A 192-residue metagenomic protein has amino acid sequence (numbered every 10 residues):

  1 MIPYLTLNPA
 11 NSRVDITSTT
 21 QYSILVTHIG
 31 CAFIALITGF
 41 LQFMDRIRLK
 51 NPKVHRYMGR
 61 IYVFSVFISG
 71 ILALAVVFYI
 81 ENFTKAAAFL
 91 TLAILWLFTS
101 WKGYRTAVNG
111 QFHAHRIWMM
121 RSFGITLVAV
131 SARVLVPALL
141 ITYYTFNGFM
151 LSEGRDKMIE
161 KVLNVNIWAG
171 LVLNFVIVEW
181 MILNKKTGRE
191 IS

Functional and structural regions predicted by a protein language model:
M1-S192: Alpha-helical membrane insertion/targeting regions
